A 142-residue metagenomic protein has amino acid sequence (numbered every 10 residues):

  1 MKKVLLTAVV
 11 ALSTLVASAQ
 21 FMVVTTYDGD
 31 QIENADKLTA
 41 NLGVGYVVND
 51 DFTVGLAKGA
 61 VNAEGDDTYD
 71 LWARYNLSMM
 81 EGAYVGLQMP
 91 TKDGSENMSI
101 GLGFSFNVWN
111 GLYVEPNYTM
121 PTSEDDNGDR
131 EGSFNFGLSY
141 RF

Functional and structural regions predicted by a protein language model:
M1-M22: Cleavable N-terminal export/targeting peptides
A17-N62: Short glycine/proline- and aromatic-enriched beta-strand/turn motifs that initiate or cap beta-hairpins
Q20-V23, D50-L56, M79-V85, F106-P116: Repeated loop/turn-to-beta-strand initiation elements of outer-membrane beta-barrel proteins
M22-V24, A73, L77, F106 (+2 more regions): Outer-membrane beta-barrel "beta-signal"
T25-Q31, L56-N62, L77, L87-D93 (+2 more regions): Transmembrane beta-strands of outer-membrane beta-barrel pores
D36-A40, G65-Y69, E96-I100, R130-F134: Residues that define the transmembrane beta-barrel architecture of outer-membrane proteins
L42-Y46, L71-Y75, L87, L102-F106 (+2 more regions): Residues on the lipid-exposed face of transmembrane beta-strands in outer-membrane beta-barrel proteins
N62-A83: Helix-adjacent hinge/juxtasegments
